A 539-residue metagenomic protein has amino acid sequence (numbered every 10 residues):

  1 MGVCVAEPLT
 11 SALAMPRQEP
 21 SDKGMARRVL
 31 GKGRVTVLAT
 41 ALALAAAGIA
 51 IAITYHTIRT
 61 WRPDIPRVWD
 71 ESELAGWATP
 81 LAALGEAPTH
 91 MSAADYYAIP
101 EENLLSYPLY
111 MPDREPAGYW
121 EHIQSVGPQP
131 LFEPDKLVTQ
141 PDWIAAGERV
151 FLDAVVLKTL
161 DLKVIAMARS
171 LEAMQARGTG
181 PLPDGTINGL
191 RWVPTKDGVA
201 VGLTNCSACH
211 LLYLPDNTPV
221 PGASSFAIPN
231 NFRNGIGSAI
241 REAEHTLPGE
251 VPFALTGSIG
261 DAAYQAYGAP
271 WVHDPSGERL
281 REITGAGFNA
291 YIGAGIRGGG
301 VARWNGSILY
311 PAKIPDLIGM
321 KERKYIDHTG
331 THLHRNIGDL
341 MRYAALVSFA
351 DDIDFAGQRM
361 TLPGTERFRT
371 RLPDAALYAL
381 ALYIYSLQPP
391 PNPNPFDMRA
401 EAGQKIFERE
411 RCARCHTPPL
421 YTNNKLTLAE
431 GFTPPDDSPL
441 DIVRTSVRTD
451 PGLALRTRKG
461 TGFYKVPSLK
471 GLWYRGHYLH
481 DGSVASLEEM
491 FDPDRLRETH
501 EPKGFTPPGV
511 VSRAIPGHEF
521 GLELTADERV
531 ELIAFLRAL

Functional and structural regions predicted by a protein language model:
T10, Q18-P20, S92: Intrinsically disordered, low-complexity Ser/Thr- and Pro-rich stretches
P16-L30: Juxtamembrane low-complexity tails/linkers enriched in Ser/Thr-Pro and polybasic
R27-A46: N-terminal Sec-pathway targeting helices
T36, G48-L539: Periplasmic c-type cytochrome electron-transfer domains
